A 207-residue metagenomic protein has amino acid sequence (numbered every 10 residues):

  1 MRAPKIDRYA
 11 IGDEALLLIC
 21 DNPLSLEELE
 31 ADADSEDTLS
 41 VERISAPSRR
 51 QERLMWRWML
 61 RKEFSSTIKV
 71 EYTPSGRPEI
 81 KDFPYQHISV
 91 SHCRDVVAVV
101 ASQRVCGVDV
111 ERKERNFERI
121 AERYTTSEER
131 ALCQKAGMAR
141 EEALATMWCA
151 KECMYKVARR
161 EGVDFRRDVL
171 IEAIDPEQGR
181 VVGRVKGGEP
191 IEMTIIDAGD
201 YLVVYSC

Functional and structural regions predicted by a protein language model:
M1-C207: Core catalytic alpha/beta fold that binds nucleotide/phospho-ligands
